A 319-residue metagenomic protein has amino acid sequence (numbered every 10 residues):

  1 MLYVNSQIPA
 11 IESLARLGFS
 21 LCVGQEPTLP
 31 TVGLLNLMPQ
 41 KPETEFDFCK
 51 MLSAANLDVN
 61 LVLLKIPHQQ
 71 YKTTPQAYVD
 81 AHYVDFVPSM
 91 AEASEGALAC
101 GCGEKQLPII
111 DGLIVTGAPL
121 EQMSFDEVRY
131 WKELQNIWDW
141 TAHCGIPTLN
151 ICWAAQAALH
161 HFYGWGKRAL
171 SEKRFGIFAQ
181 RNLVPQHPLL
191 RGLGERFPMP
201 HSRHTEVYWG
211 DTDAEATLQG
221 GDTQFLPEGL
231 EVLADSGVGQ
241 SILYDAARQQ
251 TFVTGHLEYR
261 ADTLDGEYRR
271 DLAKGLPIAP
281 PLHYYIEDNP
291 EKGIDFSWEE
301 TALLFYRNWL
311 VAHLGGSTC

Functional and structural regions predicted by a protein language model:
M1-H68, H82, C102-K105, I109 (+3 more regions): Amide-donor transfer/coupling interface in amidating biosynthetic enzymes
H68-L149: Flexible gly/pro-rich beta->alpha loop and the following alpha-helix that scaffold active-site loops
V115-V184, P198: Cysteine-nucleophile active-site neighborhood
